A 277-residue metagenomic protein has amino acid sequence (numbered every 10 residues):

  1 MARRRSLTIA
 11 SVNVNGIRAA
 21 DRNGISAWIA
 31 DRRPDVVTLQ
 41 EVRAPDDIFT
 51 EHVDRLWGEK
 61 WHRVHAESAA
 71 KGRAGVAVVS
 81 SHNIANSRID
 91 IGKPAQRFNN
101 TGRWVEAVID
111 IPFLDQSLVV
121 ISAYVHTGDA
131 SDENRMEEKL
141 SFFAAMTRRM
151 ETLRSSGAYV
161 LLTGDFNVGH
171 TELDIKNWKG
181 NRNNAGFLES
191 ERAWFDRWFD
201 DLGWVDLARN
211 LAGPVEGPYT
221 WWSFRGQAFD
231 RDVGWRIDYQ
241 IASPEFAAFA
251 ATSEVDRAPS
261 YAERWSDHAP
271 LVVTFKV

Functional and structural regions predicted by a protein language model:
M1-L56, W61-V76, W198: N-terminal, active-site-proximal structural segment of metallo-dependent hydrolase catalytic domains
I9-V14, I29-F49, V120, R149-E172 (+4 more regions): Active-site beta-strand/loop signature of hydrolases that rely on acidic residues for catalysis
S26-A30, W104-S117, A145-A158: Short amphipathic alpha-helices and their capping/turn segments at secondary-structure boundaries
V42-G128: Structured beta-strand-rich core segments of catalytic domains in phosphoester-bond hydrolases
W57-E59, F142-I237: Metal-dependent phosphoesterases centered on the DNase I-like endonuclease/exonuclease/phosphatase
K71-S87, D201, V215-E216, A228-F249 (+1 more regions): Conserved beta strand-loop-helix elements of the APE1-like EEP
G92-R97, V125-F143, K179-N184: Surface-exposed cleft-lining segments at the edges of enzyme active sites
E254-V277: Surface polyanion/phosphate-binding segment centered on an Asp-His-Pro turn
